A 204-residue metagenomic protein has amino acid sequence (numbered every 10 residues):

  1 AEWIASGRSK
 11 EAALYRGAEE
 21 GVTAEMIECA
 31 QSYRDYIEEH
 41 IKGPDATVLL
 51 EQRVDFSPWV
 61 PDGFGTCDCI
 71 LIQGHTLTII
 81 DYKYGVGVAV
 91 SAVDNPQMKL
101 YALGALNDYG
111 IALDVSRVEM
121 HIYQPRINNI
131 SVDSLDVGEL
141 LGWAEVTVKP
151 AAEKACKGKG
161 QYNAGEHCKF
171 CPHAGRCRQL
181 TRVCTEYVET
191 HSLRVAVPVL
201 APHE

Functional and structural regions predicted by a protein language model:
A1, G65-V88, Y101-L103, C171: Conserved catalytic cores of phosphodiester-cleaving nucleases, focusing on short active-site segments
A1-L77, R117-E119: Metal-dependent nuclease catalytic cores that hydrolyze phosphodiester bonds in DNA/RNA, characterized by
Y15-E38, S57-V60, A89-V93, L100-E204: Metal-dependent nuclease catalytic regions and adjoining charged, substrate-binding loops involved in nucleic-acid end
R53-D55, I72-T76, Y82-G87, D94 (+1 more regions): An acidic- and aromatic-residue-enriched active-site/binding cleft used to recognize and process polar
T66, D94-P96: "Short basic amphipathic alpha-helical interaction patches in structured regions
